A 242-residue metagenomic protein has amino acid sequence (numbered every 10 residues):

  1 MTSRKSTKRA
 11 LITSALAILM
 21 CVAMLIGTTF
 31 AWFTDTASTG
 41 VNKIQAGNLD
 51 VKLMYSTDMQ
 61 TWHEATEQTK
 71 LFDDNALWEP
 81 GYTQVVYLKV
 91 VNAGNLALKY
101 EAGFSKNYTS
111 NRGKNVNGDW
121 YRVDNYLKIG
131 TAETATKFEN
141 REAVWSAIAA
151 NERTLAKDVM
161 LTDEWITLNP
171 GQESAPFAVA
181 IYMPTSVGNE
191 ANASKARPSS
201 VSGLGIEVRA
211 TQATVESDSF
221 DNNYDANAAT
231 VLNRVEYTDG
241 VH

Functional and structural regions predicted by a protein language model:
T2-A46: Membrane engagement elements in two modes
T2-K5, T36-H242: Surface-exposed, hydrophilic segments of mature proteins
